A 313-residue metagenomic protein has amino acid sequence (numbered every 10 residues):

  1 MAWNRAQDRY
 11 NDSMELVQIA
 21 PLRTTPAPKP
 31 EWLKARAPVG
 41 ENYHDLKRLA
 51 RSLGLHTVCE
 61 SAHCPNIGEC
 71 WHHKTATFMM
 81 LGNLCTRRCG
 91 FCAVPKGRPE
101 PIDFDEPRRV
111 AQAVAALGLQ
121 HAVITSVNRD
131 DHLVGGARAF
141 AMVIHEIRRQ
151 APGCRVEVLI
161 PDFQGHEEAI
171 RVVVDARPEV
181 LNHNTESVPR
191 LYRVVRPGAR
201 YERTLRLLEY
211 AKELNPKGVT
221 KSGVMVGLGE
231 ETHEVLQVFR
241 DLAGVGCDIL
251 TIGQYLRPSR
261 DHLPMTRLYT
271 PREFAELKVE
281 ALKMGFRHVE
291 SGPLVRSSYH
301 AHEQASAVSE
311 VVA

Functional and structural regions predicted by a protein language model:
M1-T77, R108, Q112, M142-C154 (+2 more regions): Auxiliary Fe-S-binding modules of radical SAM enzymes
V58-C70, L81-K96: Local cysteine-cluster metal-coordination motifs and their immediate loop/turn environment, predominantly Fe-S cluster
E60, M80-L81, T125, L159 (+2 more regions): A secondary-structure boundary/capping signal
A76, R87, L181: Change "...and in nucleic-acid phosphodiester-cleaving endonucleases..." to "...and in nucleic-acid processing enzymes
N83-T86, L119, E186-V188, Y255-R257: Short connector loops/turns at beta-strand edges and beta->alpha or beta->beta junctions
L84, R88, A93, G118 (+4 more regions): Conserved functional loop/turn residues at catalytic and ligand-binding sites
A93-R109, A116-E168, V173-L207, K221 (+1 more regions): Core AdoMet radical
